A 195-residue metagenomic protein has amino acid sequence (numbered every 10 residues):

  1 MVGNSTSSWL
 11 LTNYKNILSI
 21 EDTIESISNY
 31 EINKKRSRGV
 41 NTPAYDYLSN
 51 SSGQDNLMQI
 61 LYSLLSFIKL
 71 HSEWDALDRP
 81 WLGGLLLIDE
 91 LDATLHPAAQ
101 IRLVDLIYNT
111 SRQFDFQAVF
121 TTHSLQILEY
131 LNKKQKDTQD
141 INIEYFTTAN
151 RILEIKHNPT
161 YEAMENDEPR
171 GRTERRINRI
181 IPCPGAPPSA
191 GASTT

Functional and structural regions predicted by a protein language model:
M1-W81: Extended helical coiled-coil dimerization/tether regions that scaffold and oligomerize large DNA-maintenance assemblies
L82-L85, D115-V119: Loop/turn-to-beta-strand initiation segments
D89-E90: Walker B catalytic acidic pair
A93-L95: ABC ATPase nucleotide-binding domain "signature" loop
L103-V104: Conserved hydrophobic alpha-helix in the ABC-type ATPase nucleotide-binding domain
T121-H123: H-loop/switch region of ABC-family ATPase nucleotide-binding domains
L128-T195: RecA-like P-loop NTPase motor core
